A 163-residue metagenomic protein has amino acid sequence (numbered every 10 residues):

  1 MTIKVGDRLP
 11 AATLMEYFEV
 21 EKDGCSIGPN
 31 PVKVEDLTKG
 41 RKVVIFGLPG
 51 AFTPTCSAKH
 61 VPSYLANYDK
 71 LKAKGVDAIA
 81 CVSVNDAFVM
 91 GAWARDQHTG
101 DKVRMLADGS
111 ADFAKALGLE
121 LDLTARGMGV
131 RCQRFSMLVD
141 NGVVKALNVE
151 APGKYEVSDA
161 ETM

Functional and structural regions predicted by a protein language model:
M1-M163: Chalcogenol-based redox active-site neighborhoods
